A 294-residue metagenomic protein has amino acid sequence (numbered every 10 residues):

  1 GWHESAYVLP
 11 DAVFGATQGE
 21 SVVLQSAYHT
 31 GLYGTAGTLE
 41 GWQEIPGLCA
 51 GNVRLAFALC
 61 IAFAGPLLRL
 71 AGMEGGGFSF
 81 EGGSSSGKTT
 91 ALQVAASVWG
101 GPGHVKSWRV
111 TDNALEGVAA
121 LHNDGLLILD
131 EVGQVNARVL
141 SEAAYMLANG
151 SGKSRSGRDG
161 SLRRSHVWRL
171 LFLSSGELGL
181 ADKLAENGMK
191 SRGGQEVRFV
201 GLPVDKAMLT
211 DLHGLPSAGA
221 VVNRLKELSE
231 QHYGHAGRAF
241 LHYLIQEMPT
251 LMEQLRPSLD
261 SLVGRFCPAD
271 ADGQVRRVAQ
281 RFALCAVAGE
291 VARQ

Functional and structural regions predicted by a protein language model:
G1-Q294: Phosphate-handling catalytic cores of nucleic-acid transaction enzymes
